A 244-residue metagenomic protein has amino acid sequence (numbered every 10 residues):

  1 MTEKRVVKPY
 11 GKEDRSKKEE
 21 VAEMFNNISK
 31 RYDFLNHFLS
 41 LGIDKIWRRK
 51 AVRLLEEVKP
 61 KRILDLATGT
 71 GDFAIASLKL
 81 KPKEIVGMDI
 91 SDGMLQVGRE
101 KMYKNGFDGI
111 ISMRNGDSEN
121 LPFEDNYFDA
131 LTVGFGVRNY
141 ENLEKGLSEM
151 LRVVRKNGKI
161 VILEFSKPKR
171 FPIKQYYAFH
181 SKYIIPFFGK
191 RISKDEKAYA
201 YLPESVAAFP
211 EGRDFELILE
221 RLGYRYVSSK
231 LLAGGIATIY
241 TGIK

Functional and structural regions predicted by a protein language model:
M1-A22: N-terminal auxiliary segments of SAM/dcSAM-dependent transferases
E19-E20, I90, L163-I218, L222 (+1 more regions): C-terminal alpha-helical "lid/dimerization" subdomain adjacent to the S-adenosyl-L-methionine
R31-F34, L41-K61, A76: Conserved alpha-helix/loop element of class I SAM-dependent methyltransferases that forms part of the SAM/SAH-binding
Y32, L131-T132: Hydrophobic beta-strand segment of the Class I
R62-N120: Class I SAM-dependent methyltransferase SAM/SAH-binding core
E119-A130: A short acidic, Gly/Pro-enriched loop at the edge of an enzyme's catalytic core that lines a small-molecule cofactor
E144-K156: A short glycine-rich, Lys/Arg-flanked "PGG" loop and its adjoining helix->strand segment in the class I
E216, L222-K244: Core SAM-dependent methyltransferase catalytic element
